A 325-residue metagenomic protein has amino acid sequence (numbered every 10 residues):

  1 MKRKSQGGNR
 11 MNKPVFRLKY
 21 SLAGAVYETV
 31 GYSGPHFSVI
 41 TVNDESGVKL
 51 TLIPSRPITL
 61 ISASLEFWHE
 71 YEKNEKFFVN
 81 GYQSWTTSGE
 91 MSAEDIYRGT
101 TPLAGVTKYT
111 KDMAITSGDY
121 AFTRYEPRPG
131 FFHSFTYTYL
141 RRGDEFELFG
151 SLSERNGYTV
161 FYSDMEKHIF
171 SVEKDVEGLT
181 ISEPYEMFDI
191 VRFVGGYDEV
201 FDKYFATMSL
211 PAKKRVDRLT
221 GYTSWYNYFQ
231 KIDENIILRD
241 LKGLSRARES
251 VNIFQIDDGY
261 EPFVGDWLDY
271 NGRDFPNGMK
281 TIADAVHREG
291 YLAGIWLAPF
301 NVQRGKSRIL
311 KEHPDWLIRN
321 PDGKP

Functional and structural regions predicted by a protein language model:
M1-R10: Short, Lys/Arg-enriched N-terminal segments with co-localized hydrophobic residues within the first ~10-30 amino acids
N12-N252: Carbohydrate-recognition beta-sandwich/jelly-roll modules in extracellular/periplasmic carbohydrate-active proteins
S62-S64, D258, I295-P299: Glycine-rich, histidine-containing beta strand-loop boundary motifs that form or position
K174, R248-E249, P262, R304 (+2 more regions): Mature catalytic domains of secreted/periplasmic carbohydrate-active enzymes
L219-N235, P262-N277, P325: The substrate-binding groove and active-site-proximal loops of carbohydrate-active enzymes, especially glycoside
T220-Y222, N252-I256, A293-L297: Hydrophobic faces of well-ordered beta-strands that scaffold small-molecule active sites in alpha/beta enzyme cores
Y226, P299-P325: Active-site-adjacent "subsite" loops/lids of carbohydrate-active enzymes
S245, K280-G290: Surface-exposed amphipathic alpha-helices with a cationic face
